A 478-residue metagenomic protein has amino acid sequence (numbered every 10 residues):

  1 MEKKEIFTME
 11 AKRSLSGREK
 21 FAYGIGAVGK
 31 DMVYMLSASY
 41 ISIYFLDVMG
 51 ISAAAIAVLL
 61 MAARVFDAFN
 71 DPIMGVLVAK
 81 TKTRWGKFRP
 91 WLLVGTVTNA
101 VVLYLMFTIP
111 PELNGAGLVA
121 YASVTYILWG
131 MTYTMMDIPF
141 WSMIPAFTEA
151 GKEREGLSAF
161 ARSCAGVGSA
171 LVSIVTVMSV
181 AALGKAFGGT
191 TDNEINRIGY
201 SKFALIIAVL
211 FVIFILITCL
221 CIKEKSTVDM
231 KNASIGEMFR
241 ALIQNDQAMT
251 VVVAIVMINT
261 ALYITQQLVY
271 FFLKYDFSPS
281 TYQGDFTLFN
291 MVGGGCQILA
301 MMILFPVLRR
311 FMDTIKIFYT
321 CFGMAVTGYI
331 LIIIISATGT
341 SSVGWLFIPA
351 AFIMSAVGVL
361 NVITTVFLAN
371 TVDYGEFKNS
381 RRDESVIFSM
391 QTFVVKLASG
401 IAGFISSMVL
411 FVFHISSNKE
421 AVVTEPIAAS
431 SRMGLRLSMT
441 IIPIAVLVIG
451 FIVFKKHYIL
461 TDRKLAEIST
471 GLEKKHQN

Functional and structural regions predicted by a protein language model:
E2-N478: Membrane-embedded alpha-helical bundles of multi-pass transporters/translocases, especially carrier/permease families
